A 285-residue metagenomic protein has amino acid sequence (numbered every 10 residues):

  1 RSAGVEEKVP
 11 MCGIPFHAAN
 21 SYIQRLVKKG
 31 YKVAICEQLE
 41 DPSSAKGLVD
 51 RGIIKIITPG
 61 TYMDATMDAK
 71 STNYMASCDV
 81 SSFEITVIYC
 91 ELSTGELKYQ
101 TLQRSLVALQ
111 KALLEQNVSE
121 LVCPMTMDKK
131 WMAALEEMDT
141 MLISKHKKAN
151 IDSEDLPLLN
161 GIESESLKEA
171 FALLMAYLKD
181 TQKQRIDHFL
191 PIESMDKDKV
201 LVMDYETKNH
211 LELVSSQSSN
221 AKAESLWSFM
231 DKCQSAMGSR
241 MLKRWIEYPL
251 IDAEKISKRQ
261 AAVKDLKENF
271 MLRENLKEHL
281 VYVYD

Functional and structural regions predicted by a protein language model:
R1-N269, E274-D285: Charged catalytic and DNA/RNA-contacting regions of genome-maintenance and nucleic-acid-processing enzymes
